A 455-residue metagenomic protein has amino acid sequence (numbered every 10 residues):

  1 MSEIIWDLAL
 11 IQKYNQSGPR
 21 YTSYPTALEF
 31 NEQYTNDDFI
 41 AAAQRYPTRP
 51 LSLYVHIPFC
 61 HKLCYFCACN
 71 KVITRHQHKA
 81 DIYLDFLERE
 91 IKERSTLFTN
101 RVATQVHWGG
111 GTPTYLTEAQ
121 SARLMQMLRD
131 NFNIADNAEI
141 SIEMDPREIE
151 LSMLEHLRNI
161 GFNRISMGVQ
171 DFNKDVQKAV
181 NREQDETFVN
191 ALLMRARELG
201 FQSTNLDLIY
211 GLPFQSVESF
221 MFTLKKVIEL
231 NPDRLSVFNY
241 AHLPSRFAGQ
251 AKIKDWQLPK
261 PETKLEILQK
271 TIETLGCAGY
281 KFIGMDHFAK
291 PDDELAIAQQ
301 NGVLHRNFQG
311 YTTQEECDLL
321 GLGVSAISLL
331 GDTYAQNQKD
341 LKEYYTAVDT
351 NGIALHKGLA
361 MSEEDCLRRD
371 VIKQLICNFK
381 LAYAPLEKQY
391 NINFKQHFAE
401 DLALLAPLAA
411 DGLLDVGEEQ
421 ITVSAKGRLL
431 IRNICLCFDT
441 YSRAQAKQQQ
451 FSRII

Functional and structural regions predicted by a protein language model:
M1-L51: Flexible, acidic/Gly-rich N-terminal and inter-domain linker regions that tether and position cofactor-handling modules
Q44, I73-T96, R101-I392, R453-I454: C-terminal scaffold of the Radical SAM
R49-L84, K174: Canonical Radical SAM [4Fe-4S] cluster-binding loop centered on the CxxxCxxC motif and its immediate flanking residues
C67, V371-I372, I434: Short alpha-helical scaffolding segments that buttress acidic/His motifs in well-ordered protein cores
V176, Q300, T422-C437: Short, cationic-aromatic polyanion-contact patches
F394-P407: Short amphipathic alpha-helical interaction segments
A409-E419: A short, conserved structural fragment
R428-I455: Short, amphipathic alpha-helical interaction segments positioned at domain boundaries
